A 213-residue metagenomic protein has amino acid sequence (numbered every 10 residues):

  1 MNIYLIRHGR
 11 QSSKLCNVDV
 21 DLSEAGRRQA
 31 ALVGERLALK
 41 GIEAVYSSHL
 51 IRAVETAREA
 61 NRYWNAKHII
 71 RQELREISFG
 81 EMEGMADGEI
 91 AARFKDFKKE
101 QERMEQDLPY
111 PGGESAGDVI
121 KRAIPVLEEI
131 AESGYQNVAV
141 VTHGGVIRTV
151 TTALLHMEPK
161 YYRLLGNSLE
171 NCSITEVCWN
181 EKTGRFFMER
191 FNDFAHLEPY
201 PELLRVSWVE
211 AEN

Functional and structural regions predicted by a protein language model:
N2-L5, G9-E59, Y110-I124: Loop-to-helix element that buttresses phosphate recognition and phosphoryl-transfer chemistry
I3, Y135-V141: Residue-level preference for the first positions of well-ordered beta-strands
G9, N137, G144, N192-F194: Active-site metal-binding loops of divalent metal-dependent hydrolases
L32-K99: Phosphate-coordination/substrate-recognition cap region in phosphate-metabolizing enzymes
L39-G41, I130-Q136: Glycine-rich phosphate-binding loop signature in dinucleotide/nucleotide-binding domains
I77-E89, T152-N213: Acidic, low-complexity terminal tails and accessory targeting/binding regions of phosphate-metabolizing enzymes
F97-G117: Short glycine/proline- and acidic residue-enriched helix-loop micro-motifs that form flexible lids or anion-recognition
P125, I130, V140-G145: His/acidic metal-ligating clusters that form di-metal
